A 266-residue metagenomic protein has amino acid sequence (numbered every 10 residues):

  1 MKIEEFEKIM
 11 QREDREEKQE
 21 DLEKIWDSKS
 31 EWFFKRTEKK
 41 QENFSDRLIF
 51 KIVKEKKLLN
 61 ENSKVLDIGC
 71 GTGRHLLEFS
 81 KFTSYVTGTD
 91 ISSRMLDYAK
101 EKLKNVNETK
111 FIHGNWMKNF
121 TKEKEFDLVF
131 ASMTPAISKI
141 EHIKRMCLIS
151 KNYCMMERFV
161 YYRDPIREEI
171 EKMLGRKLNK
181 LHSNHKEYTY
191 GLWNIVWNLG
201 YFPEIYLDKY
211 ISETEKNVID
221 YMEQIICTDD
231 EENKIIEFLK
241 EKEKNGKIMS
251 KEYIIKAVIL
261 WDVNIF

Functional and structural regions predicted by a protein language model:
M1-L59: Conserved class I S-adenosyl-L-methionine
N62-G69: Conserved class I S-adenosyl-L-methionine
T72-K118: Class I SAM-dependent methyltransferase SAM/SAH-binding core
T121-L128: A short acidic, Gly/Pro-enriched loop at the edge of an enzyme's catalytic core that lines a small-molecule cofactor
A136-I149: A short, conserved alpha-helix within the catalytic core of class I
M155-K177: Conserved class I S-adenosyl-L-methionine
N184-G200, E204-I205: Short alpha-helix
E204-F266: Conserved Class I S-adenosyl-L-methionine
